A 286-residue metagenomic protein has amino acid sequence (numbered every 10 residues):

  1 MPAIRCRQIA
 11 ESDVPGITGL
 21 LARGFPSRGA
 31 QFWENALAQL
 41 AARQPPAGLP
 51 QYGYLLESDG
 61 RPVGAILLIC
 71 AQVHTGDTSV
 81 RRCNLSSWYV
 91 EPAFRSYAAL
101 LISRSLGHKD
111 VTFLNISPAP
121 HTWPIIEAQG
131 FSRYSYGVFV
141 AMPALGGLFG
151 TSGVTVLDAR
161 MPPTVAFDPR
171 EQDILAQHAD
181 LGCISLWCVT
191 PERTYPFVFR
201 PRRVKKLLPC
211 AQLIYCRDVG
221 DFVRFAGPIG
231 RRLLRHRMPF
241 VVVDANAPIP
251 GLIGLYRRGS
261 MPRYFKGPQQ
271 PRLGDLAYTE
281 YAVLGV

Functional and structural regions predicted by a protein language model:
M1-A41, N84, G137-A176, L284-V286: Short amphipathic alpha-helix that is part of the acyltransferase structural core
L40-L55, L175-W187, H236-R237: A short helix-loop-beta-strand connector motif used in the catalytic cores of GNAT acetyltransferases and, in some
A47-Y52, R61-R95: A broadly used, surface-exposed interaction patch
G48-L49, Y54-L56, I69, P120-P124 (+1 more regions): Core nucleotidyl-transferase/polymerase catalytic module
L55, R61-C70, E192-R202: Conserved beta-strand in the GNAT
G76-V140, L207-P262: Acyl-donor binding region in acyl/amide transferases
L145-L148, S152-C216: A conserved mid-domain beta-alpha-beta active-site/ligand-binding segment of alpha/beta enzyme cores
G259-V286: C-terminal functional modules
